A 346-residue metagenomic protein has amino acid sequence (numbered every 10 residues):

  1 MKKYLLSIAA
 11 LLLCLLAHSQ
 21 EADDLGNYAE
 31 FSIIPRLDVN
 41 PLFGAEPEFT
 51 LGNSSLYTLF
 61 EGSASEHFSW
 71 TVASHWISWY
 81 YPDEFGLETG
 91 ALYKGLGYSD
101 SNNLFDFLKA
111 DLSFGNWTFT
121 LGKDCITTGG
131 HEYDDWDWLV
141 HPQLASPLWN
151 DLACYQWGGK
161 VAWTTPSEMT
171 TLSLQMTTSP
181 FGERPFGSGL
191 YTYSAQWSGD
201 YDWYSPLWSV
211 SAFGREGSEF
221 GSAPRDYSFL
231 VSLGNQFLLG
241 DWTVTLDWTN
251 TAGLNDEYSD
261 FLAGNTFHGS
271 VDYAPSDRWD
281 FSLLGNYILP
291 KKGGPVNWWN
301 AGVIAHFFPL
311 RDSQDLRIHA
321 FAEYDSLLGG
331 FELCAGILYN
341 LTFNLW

Functional and structural regions predicted by a protein language model:
L5, A17-P35, P47, C125-T127 (+3 more regions): Outer-membrane beta-barrel biogenesis signature
F31-G44, F85-L104, T118-Q196, A335 (+1 more regions): Surface-exposed coil loops of outer-membrane beta-barrel proteins
F31-P41, V72-W76, L121-K123, L172-T178 (+8 more regions): Transmembrane beta-barrel strands of outer-membrane/channel proteins
V39-P47, S78-E84, T127-H131, S167 (+10 more regions): Gram-negative outer-membrane beta-barrel proteins
T50-L56, S101-D106, S113, A153-W157 (+6 more regions): Residues that define the transmembrane beta-barrel architecture of outer-membrane proteins
E66-W70, N116-F119, S167-L172, Y201-W208 (+4 more regions): Repeated loop/turn-to-beta-strand initiation elements of outer-membrane beta-barrel proteins
M169, Y193-K292, W299: Detector for outer-membrane/organellar transmembrane beta-barrel domains, recognizing the amphipathic beta-strand
V303-P309, G330-W346: Outer-membrane beta-barrel "beta-signal"
